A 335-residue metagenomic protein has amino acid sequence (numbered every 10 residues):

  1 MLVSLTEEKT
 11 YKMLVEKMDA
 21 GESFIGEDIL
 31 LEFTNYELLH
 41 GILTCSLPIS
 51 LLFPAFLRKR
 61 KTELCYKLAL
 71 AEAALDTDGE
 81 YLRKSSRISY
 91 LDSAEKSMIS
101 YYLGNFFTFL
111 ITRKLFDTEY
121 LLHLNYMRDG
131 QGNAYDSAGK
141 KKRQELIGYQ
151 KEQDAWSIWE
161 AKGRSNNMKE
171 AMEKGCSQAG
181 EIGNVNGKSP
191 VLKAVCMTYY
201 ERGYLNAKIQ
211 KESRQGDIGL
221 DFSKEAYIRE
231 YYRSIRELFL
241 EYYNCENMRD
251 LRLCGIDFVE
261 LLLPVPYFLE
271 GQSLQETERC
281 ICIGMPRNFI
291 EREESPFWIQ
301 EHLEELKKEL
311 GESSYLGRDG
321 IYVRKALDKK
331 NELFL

Functional and structural regions predicted by a protein language model:
M1-L31: N-terminal alpha-helical "arm" segments
L31-I111: Interdomain/boundary linker segments immediately adjacent to catalytic/signaling cores
F109, G163-A226: Catalytic cores of nucleic-acid endonucleases
R113-Y120, Y149-A155, V185-S189: Secondary-structure boundary elements
K114-A138: A short acidic/basic microdomain associated with nuclease active sites
K140-Q144: Short, surface-exposed coil-to-beta transition loops
E145-Q150, D154-N167: Conserved catalytic cores of phosphodiester-cleaving nucleases, focusing on short active-site segments
K211-L335: Extended, charged low-complexity segments that frequently continue into or abut oligomerization scaffolds
